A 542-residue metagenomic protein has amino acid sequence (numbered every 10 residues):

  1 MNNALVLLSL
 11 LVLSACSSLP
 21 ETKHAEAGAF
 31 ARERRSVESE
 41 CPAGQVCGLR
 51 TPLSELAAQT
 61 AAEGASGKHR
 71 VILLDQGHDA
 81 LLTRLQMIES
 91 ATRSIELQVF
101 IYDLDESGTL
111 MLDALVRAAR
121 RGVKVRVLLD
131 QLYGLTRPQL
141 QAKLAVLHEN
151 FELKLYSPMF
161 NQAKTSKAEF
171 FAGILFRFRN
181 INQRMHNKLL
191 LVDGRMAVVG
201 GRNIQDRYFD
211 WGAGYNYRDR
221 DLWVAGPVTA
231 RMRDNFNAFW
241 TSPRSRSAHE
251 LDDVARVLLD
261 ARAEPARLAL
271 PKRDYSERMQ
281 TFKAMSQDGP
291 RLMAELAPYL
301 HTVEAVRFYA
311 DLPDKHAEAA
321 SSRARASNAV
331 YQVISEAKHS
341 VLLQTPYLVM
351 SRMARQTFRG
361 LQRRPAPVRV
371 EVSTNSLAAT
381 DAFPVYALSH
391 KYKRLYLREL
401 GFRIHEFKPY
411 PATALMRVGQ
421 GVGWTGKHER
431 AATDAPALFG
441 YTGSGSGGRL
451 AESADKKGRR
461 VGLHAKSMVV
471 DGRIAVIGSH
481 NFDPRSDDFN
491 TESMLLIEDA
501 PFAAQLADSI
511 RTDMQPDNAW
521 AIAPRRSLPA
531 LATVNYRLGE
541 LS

Functional and structural regions predicted by a protein language model:
M1-N2, L129: Intrinsic-disorder/low-complexity regions
N2-L8: Sec-dependent signal peptide recognition, specifically the positively charged N-region followed immediately by
S9-L10, D499: Extended rod-forming repeat segments used as scaffolds/tethers
C16-K188, V192-S542: Charged, low-complexity intrinsically disordered terminal segments
